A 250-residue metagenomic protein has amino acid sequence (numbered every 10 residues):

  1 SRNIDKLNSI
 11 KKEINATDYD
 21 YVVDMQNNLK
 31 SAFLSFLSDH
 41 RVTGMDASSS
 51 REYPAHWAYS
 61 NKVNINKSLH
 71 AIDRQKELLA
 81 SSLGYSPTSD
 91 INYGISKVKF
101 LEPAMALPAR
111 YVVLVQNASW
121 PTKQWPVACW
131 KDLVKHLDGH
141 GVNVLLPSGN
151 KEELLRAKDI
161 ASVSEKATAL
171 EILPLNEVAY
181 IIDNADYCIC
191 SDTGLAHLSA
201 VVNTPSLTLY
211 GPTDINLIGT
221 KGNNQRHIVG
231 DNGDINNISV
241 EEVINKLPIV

Functional and structural regions predicted by a protein language model:
S1-K6, K166-A167, Q225-V229: Conserved nucleotide-sugar phosphate-binding/catalytic loop shared by glycosyltransferases and other
S1-V63, E177: Active-site and donor-binding regions of nucleotide-sugar-utilizing enzymes
N8-I10, V127-G211, I215: Donor-binding and catalytic core of enzymes assembling or modifying cell-surface/extracellular glycoconjugates
I14-Y19, A106-P108, N184: Glycine-rich phosphate-binding loop signature in dinucleotide/nucleotide-binding domains
M25-Q26, A71, V115, S191: Replace "coordinates the UDP/GDP/TDP-sugar" with "coordinates nucleotide-activated sugar donors
D39-H40, D46-K123, V127: Mid-sequence helix-capping/hinge segment at a functional interface
M45-H56, S60-I65, H197-V250: Nucleotide-sugar donor-binding patch of glycosyltransferase catalytic domains
